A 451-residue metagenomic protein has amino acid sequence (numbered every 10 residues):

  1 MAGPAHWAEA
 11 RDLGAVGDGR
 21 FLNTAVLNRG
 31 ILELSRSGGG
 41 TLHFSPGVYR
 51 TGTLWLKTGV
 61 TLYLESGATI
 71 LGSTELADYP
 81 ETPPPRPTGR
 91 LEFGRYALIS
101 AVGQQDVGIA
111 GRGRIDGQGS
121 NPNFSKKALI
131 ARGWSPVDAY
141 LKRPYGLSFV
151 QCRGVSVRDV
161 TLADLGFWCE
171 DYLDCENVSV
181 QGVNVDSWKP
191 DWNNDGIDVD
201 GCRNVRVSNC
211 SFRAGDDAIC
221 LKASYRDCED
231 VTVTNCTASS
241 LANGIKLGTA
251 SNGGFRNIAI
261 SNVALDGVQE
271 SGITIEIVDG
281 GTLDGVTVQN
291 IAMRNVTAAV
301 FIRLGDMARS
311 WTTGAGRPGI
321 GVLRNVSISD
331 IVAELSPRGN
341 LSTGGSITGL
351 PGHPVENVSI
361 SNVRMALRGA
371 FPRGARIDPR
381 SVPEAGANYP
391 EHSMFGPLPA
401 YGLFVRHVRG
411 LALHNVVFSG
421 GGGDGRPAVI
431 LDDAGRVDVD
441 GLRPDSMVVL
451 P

Functional and structural regions predicted by a protein language model:
M1-P451: Extracellular/periplasmic carbohydrate-active domains that bind, remodel, or depolymerize complex polysaccharides
